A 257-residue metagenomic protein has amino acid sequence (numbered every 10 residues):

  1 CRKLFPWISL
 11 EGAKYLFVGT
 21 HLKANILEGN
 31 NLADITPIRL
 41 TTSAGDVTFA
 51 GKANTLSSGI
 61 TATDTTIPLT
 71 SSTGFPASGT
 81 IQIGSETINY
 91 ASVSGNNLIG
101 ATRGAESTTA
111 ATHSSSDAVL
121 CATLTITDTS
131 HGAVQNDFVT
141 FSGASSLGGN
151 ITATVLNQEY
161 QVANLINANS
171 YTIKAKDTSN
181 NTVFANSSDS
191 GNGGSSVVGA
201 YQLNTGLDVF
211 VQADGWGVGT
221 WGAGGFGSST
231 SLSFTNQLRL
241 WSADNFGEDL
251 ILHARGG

Functional and structural regions predicted by a protein language model:
R2-S9, N236-S242: Repeated scaffold domains used in trafficking and secretory/extracellular systems, primarily beta-propellers
W7, L27-G29, V93: Hydrophobic/aromatic beta-strand positions that recur at structurally equivalent sites within the blades
G12-G19, E248-H253: Short beta-strand elements that form the blades of beta-propeller/WD-repeat-like and other beta-sheet-rich scaffold
Y15-L40: Beta-propeller domains
H21-N25, I88, G256-G257: Loop/turn residues immediately N-terminal
P37-D64, T70-L240: Small/polar beta-strand repeat architecture
L240-G257: Internal, well-ordered domain-core segments that constitute the primary functional module of diverse proteins
